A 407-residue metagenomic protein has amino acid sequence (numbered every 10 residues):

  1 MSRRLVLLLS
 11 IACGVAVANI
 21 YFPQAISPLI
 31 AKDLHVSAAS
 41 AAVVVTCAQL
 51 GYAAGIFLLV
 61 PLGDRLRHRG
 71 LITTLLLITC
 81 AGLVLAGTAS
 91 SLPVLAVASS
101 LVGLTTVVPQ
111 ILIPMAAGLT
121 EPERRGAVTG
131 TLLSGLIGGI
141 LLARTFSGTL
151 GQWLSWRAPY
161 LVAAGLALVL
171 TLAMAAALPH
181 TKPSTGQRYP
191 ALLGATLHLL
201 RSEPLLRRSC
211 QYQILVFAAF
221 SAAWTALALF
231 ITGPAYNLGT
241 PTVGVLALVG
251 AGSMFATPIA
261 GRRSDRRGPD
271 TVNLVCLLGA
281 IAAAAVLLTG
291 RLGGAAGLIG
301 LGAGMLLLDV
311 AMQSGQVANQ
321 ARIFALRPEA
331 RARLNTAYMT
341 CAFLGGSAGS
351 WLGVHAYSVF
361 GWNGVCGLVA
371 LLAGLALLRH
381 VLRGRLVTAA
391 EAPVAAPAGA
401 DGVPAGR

Functional and structural regions predicted by a protein language model:
H35, R67, T88-P93, G290-R291: Helix-breaking motifs and short loop linkers at transmembrane-helix boundaries and internal kinks in secondary membrane
A54-S90: Conserved MFS/SLC helix-loop-helix module at the cytosolic interface between two early adjacent transmembrane helices
G55-R67, F255-P269, Y357: Helix-to-loop junctions at the C-terminal end of transmembrane segments in multipass secondary transporters
R69-I72, L95, N273: Primarily marks hydrophobic transmembrane alpha-helices of the MFS/SLC 12-helix fold
A98-L136: Cytoplasmic helix-loop-helix junction between adjacent transmembrane helices in 12-TM secondary transporters
T131-L178: Helix-loop-helix hairpin linking two adjacent transmembrane segments in secondary transporters
L178-Q211: Juxtamembrane intracellular "pre-TM" segments in multi-pass secondary transporters
T271-G315: C-terminal transmembrane helical hairpin of 12-TM major facilitator-type secondary transporters
